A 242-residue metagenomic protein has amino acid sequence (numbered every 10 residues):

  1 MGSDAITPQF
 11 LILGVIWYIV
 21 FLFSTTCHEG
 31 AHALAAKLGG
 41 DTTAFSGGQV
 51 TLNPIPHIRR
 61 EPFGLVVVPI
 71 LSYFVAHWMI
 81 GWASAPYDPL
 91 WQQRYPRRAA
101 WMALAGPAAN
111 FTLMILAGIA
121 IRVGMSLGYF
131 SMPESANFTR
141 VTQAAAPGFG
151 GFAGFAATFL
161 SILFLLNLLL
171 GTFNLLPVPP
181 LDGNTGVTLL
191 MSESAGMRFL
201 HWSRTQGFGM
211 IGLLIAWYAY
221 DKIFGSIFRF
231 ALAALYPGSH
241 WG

Functional and structural regions predicted by a protein language model:
M1-G242: Hydrophobic transmembrane alpha-helices and their immediate loop junctions in multi-pass integral membrane proteins
